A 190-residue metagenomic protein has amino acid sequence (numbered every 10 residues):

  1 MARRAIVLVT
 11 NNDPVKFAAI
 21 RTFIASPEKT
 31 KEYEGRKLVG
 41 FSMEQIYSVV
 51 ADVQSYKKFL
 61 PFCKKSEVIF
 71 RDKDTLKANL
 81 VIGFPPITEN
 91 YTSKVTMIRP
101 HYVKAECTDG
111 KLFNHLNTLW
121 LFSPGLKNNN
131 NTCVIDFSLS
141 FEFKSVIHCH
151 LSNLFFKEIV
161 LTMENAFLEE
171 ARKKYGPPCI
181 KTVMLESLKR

Functional and structural regions predicted by a protein language model:
A2-D74: Hydrophobic ligand-binding cavity/cleft-lining segments
I20-S26, E32, N130-N131, S140 (+2 more regions): Extended beta-strand/beta-hairpin segments
G35-K37, Y91-T96, N117-P124: Hydrophobic/aromatic beta-strand elements that line small-molecule binding cavities or substrate pockets in beta-rich
V39, I82, L139-F141: Hydrophobic beta-strand positions in extracellular immunoglobulin-like domains
A51-D52, F62, F122, V183-R190: Intrinsically disordered, low-complexity linear regions
K57, E67-F113, A166: Glycine-rich portal/gate segments that line the openings of hydrophobic small-molecule binding cavities
E106-T162: Beta-strand/loop substructures that line and gate deep hydrophobic ligand-binding cavities in soluble
F143-K189: A conserved amphipathic terminal alpha-helix motif
